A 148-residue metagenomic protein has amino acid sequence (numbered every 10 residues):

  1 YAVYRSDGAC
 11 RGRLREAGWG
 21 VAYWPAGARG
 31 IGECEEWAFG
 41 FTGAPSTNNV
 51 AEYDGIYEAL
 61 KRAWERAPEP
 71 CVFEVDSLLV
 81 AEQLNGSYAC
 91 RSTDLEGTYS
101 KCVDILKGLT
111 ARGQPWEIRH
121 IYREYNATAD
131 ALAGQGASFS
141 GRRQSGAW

Functional and structural regions predicted by a protein language model:
Y1-V50, E58-R66: RNase H-like nuclease fold core
A9-R15, I56-A147: RNase H catalytic domain
